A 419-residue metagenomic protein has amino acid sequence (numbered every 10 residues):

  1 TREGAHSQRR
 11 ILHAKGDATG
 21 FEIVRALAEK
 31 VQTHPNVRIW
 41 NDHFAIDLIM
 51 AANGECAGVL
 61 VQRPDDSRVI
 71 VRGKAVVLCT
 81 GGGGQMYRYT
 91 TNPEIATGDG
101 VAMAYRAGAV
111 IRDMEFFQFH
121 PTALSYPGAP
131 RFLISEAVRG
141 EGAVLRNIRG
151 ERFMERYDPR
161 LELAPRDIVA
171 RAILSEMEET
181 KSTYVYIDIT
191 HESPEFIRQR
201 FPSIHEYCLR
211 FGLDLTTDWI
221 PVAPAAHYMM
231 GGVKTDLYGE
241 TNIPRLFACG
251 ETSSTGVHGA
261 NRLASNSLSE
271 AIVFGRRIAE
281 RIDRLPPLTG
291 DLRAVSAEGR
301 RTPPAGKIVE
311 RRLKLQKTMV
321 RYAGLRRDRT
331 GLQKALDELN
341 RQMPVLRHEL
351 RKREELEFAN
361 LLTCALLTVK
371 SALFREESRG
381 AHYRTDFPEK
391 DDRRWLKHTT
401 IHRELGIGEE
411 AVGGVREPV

Functional and structural regions predicted by a protein language model:
T1-Q8, A51, R146-E162, I173-E176 (+3 more regions): Glycine- and aromatic-enriched mobile tails/lids
T1-S67, R72, C79, R88 (+1 more regions): Conserved redox-cofactor binding core of oxidoreductases
A18, S67-R68, Y87-I95, A129-L133 (+3 more regions): Alpha-helix capping and helix-loop boundary segments enriched in small/acidic/polar residues
H34-D42, I111-M114, Y184, L215-A223 (+3 more regions): Flexible, glycine/charged-enriched surface loops at secondary-structure junctions
D47-I70, L213-T255: FAD-site-proximal beta/loop scaffold in flavoenzymes
G73-A75, C79-G84, T252: Glycine-/small-residue-rich beta->alpha transition segments that form the dinucleotide
N92-Y105, I111: Thiamine diphosphate
M103, A109-I220, I272, R281-P287: An anion/pyrophosphate-binding glycine-rich loop and adjacent beta-alpha core in soluble alpha-beta enzymes
